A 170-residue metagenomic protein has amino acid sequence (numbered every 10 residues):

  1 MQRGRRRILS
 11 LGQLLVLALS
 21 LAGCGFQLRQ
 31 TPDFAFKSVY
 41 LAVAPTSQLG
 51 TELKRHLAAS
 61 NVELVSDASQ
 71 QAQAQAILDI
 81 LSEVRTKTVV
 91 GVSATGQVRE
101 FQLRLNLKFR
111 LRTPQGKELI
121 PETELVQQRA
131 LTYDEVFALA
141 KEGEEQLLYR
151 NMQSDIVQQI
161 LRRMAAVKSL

Functional and structural regions predicted by a protein language model:
M1-V16: N-terminal export leaders
S20-G23: C-terminal motif of bacterial Sec signal peptides marking the signal peptidase cleavage site
G25-Q27: Bacterial signal peptide processing site
A35-V84: N-terminal segment of the mature soluble domain
L57, N61-L64, V84, L111-Q115 (+1 more regions): Sec/Tat-exported extracytoplasmic proteins
D79-E124, L131-G143: Surface-exposed short loop/turn segments
L139-L170: C-terminal/domain-edge helix-coil "capping" segments
